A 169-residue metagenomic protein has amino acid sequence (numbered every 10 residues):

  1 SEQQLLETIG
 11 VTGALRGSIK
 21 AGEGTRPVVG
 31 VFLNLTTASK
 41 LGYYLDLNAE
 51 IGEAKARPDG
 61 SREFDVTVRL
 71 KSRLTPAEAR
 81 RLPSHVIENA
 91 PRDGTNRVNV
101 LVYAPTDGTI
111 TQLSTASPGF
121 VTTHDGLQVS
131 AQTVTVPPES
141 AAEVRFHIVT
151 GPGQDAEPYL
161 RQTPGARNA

Functional and structural regions predicted by a protein language model:
S1-A169: Lumenal/extracellular ectodomains and adaptor appendage modules of the eukaryotic vesicle/secretory system
